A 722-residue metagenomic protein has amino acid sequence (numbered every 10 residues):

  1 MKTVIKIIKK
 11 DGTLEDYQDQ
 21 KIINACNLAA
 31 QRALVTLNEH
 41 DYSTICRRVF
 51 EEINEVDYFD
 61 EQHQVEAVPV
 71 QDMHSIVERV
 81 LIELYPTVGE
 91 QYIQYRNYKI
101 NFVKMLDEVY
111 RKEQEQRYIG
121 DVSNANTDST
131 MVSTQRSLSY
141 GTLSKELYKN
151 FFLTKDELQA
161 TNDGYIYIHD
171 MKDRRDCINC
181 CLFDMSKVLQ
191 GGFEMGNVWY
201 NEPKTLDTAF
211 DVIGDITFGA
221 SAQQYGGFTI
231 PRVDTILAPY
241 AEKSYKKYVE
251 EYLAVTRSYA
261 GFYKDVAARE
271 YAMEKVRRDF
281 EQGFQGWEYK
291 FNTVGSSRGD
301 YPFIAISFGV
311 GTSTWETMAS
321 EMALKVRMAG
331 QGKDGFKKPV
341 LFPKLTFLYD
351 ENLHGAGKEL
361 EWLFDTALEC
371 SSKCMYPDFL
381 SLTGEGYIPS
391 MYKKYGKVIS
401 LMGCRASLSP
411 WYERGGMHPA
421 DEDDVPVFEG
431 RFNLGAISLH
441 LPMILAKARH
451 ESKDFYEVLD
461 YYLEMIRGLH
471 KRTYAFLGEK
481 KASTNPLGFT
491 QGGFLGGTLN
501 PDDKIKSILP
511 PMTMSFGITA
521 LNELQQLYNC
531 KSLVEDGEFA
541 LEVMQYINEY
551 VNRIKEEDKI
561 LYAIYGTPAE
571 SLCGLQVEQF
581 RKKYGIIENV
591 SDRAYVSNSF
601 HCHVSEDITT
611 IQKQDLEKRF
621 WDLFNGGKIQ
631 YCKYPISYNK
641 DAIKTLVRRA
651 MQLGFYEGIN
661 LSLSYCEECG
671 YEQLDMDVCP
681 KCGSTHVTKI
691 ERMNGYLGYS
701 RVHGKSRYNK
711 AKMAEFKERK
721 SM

Functional and structural regions predicted by a protein language model:
M1-Q114, V702-K705, K712-M722: Charged, amphipathic alpha-helical regulatory modules used for macromolecular assembly or allosteric control
Q18, I22, M514-L521, H686: Catalytic-loop motifs flanking and including active-site residues across diverse enzymes
L81, Y85, V103, H470 (+2 more regions): A structural signal for well-ordered alpha-helices, especially hydrophobic packing surfaces of coiled-coils
F102, V109-P510, K531-L533, G537-R692 (+1 more regions): Conserved catalytic cores of very large enzyme subunits
T235, M514-L527, Q545: Contiguous, well-ordered alpha-helical segments that form the cores/surfaces of helical PPI scaffolds
E288, L527, Y708-K712: Metallocofactor- and cofactor-centric catalytic cores in central/energy metabolism, strongly enriched
P680-M722: Long insertion/accessory domains within large nucleic-acid-processing enzymes
